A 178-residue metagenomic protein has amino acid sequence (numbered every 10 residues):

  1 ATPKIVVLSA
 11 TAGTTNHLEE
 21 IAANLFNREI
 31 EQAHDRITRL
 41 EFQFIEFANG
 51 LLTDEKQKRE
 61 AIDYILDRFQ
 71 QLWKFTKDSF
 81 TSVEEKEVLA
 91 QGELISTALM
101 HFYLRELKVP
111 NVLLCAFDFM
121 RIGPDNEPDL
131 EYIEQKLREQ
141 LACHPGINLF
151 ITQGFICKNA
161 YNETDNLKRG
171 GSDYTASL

Functional and structural regions predicted by a protein language model:
A1-L178: Nucleotide/pyrophosphate-binding catalytic subdomain
